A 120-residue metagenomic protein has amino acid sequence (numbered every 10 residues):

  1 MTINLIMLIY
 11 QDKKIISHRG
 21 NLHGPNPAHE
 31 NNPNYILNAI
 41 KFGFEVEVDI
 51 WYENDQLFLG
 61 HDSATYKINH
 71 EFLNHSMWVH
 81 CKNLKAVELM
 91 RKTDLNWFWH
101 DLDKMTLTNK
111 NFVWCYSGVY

Functional and structural regions predicted by a protein language model:
T2-Y120: Phosphate-group recognition and catalysis centered on beta-loop-alpha active-site segments
